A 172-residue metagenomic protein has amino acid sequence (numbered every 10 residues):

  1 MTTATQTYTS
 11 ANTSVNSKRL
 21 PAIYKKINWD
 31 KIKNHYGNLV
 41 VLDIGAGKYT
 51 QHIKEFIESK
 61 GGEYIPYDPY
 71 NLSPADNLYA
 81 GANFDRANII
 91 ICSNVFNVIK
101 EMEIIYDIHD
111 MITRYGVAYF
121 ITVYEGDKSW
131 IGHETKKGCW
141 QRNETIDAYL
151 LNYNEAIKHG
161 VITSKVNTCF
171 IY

Functional and structural regions predicted by a protein language model:
M1-N83, Y119-Y172: Class I (Rossmann-like) S-adenosyl-L-methionine-dependent methyltransferase catalytic domain, capturing the SAM-binding
R86-N88: Short acidic/histidine-rich motifs immediately flanking catalytic phosphotransfer sites in two-component signaling
I90-N94: A conserved beta-strand element that flanks and buttresses the S-adenosyl-L-methionine
F96-N97, G126: A short, flexible beta-alpha/helix-coil linker loop
V98-I112: A short, conserved alpha-helix within the catalytic core of class I
I108-R114, A118-T122: Alpha-helical cap/lid subdomain in secreted, periplasmic, or secretory-pathway luminal O-acyl-processing enzymes
